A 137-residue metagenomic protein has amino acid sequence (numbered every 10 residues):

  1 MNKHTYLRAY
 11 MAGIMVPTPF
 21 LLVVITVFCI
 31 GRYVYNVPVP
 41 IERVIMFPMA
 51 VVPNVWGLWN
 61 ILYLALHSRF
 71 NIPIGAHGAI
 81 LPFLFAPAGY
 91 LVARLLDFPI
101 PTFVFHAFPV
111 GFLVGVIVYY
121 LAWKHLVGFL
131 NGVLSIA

Functional and structural regions predicted by a protein language model:
M1-V52: N-terminal signal-anchor transmembrane alpha-helix
P17-F28, G78-L95: Hydrophobic core of alpha-helical transmembrane segments in multi-pass integral membrane proteins
V23-V27, V55-L62, G89, Y119 (+1 more regions): Alpha-helical transmembrane segments of polytopic integral membrane proteins, especially the permease/helical cores
T26-V37, L66, V92-T102: Juxtamembrane "helix-exit" motif on the non-cytosolic side of transmembrane helices
Y35-N36, L64-S68, N131-I136: Perimembrane helix-loop junctions in membrane proteins
V44, H77-P82, A107-V116: Pore-lining and gate-forming transmembrane alpha-helices of multi-pass membrane transport proteins
G57-P87, L91: Loop-to-transmembrane helix junctions at the membrane interface
P99-A137: Alpha-helical membrane-associated segments of multi-pass integral membrane proteins
